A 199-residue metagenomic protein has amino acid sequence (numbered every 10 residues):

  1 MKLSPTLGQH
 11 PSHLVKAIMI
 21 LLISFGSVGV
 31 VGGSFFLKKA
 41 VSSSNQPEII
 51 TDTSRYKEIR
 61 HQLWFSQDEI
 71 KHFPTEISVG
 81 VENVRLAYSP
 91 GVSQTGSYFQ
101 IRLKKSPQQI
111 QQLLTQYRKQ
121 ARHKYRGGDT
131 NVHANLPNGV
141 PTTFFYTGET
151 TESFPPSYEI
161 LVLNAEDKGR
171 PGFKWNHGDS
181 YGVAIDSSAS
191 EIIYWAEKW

Functional and structural regions predicted by a protein language model:
M1, V81, I101-L103, V183 (+1 more regions): Generic structural hydrophobic/aromatic packing signal, biased to beta-strands
K2-V30, S34: N-terminal Sec-pathway targeting helices
S24-G26, S34-E48, Q120-V132: Short N-terminal helix-initiation segments at or just after the protein's N-terminus
V30-Q109: N-terminal export/targeting and maturation segments
T75-G80, R85-L161: Mature extracytoplasmic domains of secretory-pathway proteins
D129-W199: Extracytoplasmic electrostatic interaction patches
